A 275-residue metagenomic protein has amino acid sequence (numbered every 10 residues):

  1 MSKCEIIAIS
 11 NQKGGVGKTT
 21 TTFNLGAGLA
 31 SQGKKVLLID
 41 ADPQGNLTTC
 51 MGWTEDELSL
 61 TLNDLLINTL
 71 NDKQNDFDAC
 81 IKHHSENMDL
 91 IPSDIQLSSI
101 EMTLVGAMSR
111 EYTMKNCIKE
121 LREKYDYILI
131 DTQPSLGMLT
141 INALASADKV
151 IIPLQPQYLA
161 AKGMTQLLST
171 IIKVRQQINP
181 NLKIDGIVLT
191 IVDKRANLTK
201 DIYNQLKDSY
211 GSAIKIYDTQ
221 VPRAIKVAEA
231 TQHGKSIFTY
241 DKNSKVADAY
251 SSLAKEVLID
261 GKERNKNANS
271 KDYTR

Functional and structural regions predicted by a protein language model:
M1-R275: P-loop NTP-binding core
